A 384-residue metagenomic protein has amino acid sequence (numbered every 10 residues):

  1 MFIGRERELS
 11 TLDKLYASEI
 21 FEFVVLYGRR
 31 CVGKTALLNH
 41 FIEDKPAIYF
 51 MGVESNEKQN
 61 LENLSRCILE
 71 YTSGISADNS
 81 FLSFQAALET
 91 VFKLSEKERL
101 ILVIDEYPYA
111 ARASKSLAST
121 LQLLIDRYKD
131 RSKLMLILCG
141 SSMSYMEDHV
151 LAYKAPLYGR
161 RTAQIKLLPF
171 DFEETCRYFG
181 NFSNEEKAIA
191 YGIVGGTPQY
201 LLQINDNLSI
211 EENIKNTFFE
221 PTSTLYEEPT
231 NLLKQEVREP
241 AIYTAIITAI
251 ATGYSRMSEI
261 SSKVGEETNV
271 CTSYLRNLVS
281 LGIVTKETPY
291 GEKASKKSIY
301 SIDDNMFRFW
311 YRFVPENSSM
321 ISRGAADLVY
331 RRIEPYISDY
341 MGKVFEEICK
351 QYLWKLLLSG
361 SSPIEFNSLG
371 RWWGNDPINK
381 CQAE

Functional and structural regions predicted by a protein language model:
M1-R331: Phosphate-binding site recognition
Y290, I299-E384: A cross-kingdom feature that marks ATP-driven nucleic-acid transaction machinery
